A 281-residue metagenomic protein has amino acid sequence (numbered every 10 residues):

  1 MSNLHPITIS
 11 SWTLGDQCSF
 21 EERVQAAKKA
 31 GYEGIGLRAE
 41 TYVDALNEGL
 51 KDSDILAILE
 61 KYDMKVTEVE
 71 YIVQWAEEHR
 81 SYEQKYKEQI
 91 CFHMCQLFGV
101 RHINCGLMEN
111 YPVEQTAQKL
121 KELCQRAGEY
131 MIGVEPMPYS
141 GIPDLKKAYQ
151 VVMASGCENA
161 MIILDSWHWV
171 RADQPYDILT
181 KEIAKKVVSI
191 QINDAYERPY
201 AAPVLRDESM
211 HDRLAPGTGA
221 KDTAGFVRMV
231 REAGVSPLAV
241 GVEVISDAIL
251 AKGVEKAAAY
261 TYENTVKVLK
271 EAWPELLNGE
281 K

Functional and structural regions predicted by a protein language model:
M1-T8, Q17-E33, Y62, Q96-G99 (+2 more regions): Histidine-acidic metal/acid-base catalytic patches
H5-S19, I72-K85, N110-P112: Active-site mouth loops of central-metabolism enzymes
S10-L14, R38-Y42, Y71-Q74, M108-N110 (+4 more regions): Active-site beta-loop-alpha junctions enriched in small/polar residues
I35-G36, T67-V69, I103-C105, I132 (+2 more regions): Hydrophobic residues within beta-strands of alpha/beta enzymes
G36-E60, N110: Glycine-rich, proline-tolerant flexible connector loops at the mouths of alpha/beta enzymes
D44-L50, I72-K87, E114, V204-L214 (+1 more regions): Surface-exposed, active-site-proximal loop segments in enzymatic domains
L50-Y62, K119-R126, I178, G225 (+1 more regions): Catalytic-core regions built around general acid/base machinery
I58-Y62, A76-I162, G253-K256, Y260 (+2 more regions): Active-site acidic/histidine proton-transfer and metal-coordination neighborhood in alpha/beta enzyme cores
